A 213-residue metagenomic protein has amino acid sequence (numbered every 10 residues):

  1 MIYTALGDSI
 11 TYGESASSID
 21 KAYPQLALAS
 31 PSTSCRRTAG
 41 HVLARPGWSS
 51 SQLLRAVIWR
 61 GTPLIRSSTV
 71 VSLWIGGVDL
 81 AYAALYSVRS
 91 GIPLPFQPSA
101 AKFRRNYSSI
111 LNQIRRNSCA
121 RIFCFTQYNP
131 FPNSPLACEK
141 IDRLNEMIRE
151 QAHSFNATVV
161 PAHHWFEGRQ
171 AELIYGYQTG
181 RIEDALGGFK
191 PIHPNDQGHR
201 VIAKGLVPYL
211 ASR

Functional and structural regions predicted by a protein language model:
M1-P46, T62-S67: Serine-esterase "nucleophile elbow" of acetyl-processing enzymes
I10, A16, S50, D79-L80 (+1 more regions): Short, flexible micro-motifs
I10, G47-S49, N129, F166: Residue-level detector of flexible, active-site-proximal loop/helix-junction positions within diverse enzyme catalytic
S15-I19, R55, S134-E139: Short, solvent-exposed loop/turn segments at secondary-structure boundaries
G47-I58: Structural motif
G61-R200, K204-R213: Alpha-helical cap/lid subdomain in secreted, periplasmic, or secretory-pathway luminal O-acyl-processing enzymes
